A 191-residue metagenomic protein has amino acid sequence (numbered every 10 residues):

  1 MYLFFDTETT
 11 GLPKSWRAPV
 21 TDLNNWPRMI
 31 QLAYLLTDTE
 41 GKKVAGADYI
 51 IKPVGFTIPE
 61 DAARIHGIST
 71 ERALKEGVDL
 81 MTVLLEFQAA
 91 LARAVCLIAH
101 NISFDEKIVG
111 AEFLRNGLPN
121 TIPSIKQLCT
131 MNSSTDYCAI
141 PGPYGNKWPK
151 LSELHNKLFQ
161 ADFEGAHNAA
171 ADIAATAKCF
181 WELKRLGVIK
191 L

Functional and structural regions predicted by a protein language model:
M1-L3: Extreme N-terminal starter segment of soluble prokaryotic enzymes
T7-V20: Short acidic, Gly/Ser-rich segments with clustered Asp/Glu that frequently serve as metal-coordination loops in enzyme
S15, W26-T70, Q88-L191: Metal-dependent phosphoesterase core characteristic of DEDDh/y 3'-5' exonuclease domains
L74-R93: Catalytic-core regions of hydrolytic enzymes
